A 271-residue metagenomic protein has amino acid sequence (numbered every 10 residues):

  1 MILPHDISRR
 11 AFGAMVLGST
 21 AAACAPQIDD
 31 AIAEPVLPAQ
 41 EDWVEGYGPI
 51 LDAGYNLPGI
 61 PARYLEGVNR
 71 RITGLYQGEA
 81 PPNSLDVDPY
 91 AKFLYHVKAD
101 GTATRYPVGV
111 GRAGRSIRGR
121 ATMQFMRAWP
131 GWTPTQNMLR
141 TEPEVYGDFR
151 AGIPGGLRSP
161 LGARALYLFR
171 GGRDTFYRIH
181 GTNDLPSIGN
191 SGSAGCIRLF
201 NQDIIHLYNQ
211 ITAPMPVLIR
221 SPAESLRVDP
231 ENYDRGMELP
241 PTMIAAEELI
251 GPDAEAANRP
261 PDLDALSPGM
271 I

Functional and structural regions predicted by a protein language model:
I2-I197, N201-I271: N-terminal pre-domains immediately preceding structured catalytic cores
